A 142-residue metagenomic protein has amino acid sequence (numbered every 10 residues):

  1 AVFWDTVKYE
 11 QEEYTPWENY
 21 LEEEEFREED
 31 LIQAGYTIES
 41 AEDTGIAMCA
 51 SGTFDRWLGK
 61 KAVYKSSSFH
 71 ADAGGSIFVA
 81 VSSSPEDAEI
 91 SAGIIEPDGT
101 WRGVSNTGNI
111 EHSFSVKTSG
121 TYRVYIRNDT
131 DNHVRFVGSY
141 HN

Functional and structural regions predicted by a protein language model:
A1-G59: N-terminal prepro-regions of secreted/extracellular proteins
S51, V63-S68: Short Trp-Ser/Thr-centered turn/loop motifs at beta-strand boundaries
S67, G108-F114: Short strand-edge motifs at loop-to-beta-strand transitions and within beta-strands of extracellular beta-rich domains
A73-S84: A short beta-strand element within beta-rich, extracytoplasmic domains of secreted/secretory-pathway proteins
G75-I77, S115-N132: Noncatalytic modules at the cell exterior or secretory-pathway interfaces, chiefly beta-strand-rich lectin/adhesion
A88-A92, T130-N142: Edge beta-strands of jelly-roll/beta-sandwich modules across compartments, strongly enriched in secreted/luminal
E96-T100, T130: Solvent-exposed strand-loop boundary residues in beta-sheet-rich modules
R102-G108: Short beta-strand segments within Ig-like beta-sandwich modules, predominantly Fibronectin type-III
